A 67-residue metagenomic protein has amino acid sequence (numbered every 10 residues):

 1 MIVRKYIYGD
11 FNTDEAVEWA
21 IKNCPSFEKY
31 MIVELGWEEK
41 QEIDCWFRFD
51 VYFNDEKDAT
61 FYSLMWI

Functional and structural regions predicted by a protein language model:
M1-W46: Structured alpha/beta or helical-core interaction and ligand-binding surfaces enriched in interleaved
C45-I67: Short, compact, well-ordered microdomains
